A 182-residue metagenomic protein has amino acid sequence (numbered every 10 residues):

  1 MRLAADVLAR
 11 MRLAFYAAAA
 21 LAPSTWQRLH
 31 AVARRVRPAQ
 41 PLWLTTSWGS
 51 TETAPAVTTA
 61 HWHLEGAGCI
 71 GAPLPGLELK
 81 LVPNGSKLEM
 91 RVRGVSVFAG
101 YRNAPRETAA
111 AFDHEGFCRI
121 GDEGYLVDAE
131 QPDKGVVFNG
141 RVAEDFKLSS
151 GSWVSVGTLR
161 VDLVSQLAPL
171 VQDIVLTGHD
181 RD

Functional and structural regions predicted by a protein language model:
M1, V154-L159: ATP-dependent adenylate-forming carboxylate-activation enzymes
M1-S86, D180-D182: Conserved adenylate-forming
D6-A9, C118, P169: Structured loop/turn residues at beta-strand edges in well-structured enzyme cores
A17, R93, T177: Conserved residues at the C-terminal ends of beta-strands
W48, C69-A72, D128, F138 (+2 more regions): Replace "in large, NTP-powered and nucleic-acid-processing enzymes" with "in large, NTP-powered factors and other
V82-L148, S152: Conserved ATP-binding/catalytic segment of the ANL
G121-E123, D128, Q166-D182: C-terminal boundary motif of the adenylate-forming
T158-Q166: Short amphipathic alpha-helix segments
